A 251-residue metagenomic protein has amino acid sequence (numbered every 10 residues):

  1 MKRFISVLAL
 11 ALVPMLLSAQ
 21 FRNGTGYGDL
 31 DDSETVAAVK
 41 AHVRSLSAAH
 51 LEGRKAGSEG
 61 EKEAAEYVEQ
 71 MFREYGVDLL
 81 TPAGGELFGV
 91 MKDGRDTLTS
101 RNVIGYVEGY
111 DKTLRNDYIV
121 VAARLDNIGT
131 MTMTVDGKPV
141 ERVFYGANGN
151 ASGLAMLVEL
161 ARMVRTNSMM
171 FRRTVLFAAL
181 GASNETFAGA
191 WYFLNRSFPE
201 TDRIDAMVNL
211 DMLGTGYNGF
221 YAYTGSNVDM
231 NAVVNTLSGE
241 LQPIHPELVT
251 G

Functional and structural regions predicted by a protein language model:
M1-R22: Bacterial Sec-dependent N-terminal signal peptides
R22-G28, S33-E63, Y75, A206-T215: N-terminal capping segment at the start of a domain
G24-S33, A49-E59, G89-G94, P139-N150 (+3 more regions): Second-shell loop/turn segments in exported
E34, A38-A41, S45, E59-E74 (+6 more regions): Extracytoplasmic/secreted proteins, especially bacterial periplasmic and envelope-associated proteins
L46, F72, D93-V135: Acidic/His- and Gly-rich active-site-bordering loop/insert found across diverse amide/peptide-bond hydrolases
R54-E108: A non-catalytic alpha/beta surface segment that caps or lines the substrate-entry region of metallo-dependent hydrolase
L114, V121-N127, M131-T186: Alpha-helical metal-binding/catalytic segments enriched in His/Glu/Asp
L180-G251: Metal-dependent peptidase/peptidase-like ectodomains
